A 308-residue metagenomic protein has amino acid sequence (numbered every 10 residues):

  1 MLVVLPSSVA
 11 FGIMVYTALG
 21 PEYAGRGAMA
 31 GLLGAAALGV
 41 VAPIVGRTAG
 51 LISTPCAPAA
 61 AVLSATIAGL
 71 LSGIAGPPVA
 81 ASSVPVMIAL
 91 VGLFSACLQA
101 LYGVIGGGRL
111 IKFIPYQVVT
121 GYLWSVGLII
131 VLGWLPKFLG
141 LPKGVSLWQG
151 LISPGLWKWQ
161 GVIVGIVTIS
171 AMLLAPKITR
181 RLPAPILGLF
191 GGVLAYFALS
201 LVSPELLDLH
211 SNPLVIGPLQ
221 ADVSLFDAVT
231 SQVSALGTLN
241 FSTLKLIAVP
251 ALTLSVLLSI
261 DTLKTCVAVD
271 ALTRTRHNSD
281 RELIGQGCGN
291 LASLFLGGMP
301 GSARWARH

Functional and structural regions predicted by a protein language model:
M1-H308: Transmembrane helical cores of multi-pass ion-transport proteins
